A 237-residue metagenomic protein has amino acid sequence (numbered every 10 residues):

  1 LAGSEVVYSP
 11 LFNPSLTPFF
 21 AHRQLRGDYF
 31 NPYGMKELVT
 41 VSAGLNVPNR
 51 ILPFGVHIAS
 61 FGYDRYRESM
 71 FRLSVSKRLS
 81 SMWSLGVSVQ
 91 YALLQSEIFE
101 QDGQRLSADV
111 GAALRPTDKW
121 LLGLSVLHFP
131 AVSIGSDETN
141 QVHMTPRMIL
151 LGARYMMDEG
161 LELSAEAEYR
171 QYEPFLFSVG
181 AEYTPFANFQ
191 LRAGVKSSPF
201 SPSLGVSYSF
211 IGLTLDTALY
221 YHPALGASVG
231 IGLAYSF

Functional and structural regions predicted by a protein language model:
L1-F237: Subset of outer-membrane beta-barrel
